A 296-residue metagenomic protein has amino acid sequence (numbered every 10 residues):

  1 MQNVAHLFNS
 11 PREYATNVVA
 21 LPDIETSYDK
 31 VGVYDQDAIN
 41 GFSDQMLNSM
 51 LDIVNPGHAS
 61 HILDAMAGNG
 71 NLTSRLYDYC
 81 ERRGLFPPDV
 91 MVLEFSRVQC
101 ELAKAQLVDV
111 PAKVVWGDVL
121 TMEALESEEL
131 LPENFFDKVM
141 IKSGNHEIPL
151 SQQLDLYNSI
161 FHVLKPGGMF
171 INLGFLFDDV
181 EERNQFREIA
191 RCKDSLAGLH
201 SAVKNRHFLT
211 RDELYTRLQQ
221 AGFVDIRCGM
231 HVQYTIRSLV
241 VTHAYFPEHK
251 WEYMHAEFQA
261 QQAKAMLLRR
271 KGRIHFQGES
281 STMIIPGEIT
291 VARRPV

Functional and structural regions predicted by a protein language model:
Q2-G57, N71-R75, Q99: Conserved class I S-adenosyl-L-methionine
L63, N69-A124: Class I SAM-dependent methyltransferase SAM/SAH-binding core
L125-V139: A short acidic, Gly/Pro-enriched loop at the edge of an enzyme's catalytic core that lines a small-molecule cofactor
D137-Q152: A short SAM/SAH-binding and catalytic strip from SAM-dependent methyltransferases
L154-P166: A short glycine-rich, Lys/Arg-flanked "PGG" loop and its adjoining helix->strand segment in the class I
I171-D194: Conserved class I S-adenosyl-L-methionine
N205-G222: Short alpha-helix
V232-T282: C-terminal helical/coil "lid" or tail adjacent to the Rossmann-like core of SAM-dependent
